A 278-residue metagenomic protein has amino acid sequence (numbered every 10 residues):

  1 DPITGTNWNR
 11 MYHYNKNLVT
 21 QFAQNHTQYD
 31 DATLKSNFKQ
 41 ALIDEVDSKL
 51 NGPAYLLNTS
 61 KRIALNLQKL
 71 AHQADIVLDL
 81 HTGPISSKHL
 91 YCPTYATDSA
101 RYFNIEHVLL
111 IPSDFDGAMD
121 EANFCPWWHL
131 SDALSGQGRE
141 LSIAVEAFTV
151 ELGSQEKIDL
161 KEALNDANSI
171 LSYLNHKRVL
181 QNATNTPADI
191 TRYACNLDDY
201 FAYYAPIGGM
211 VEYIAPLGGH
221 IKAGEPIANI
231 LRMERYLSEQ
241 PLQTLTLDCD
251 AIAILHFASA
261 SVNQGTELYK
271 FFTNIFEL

Functional and structural regions predicted by a protein language model:
D1-L278: Structured catalytic-domain cores with a bias toward divalent-metal coordination
